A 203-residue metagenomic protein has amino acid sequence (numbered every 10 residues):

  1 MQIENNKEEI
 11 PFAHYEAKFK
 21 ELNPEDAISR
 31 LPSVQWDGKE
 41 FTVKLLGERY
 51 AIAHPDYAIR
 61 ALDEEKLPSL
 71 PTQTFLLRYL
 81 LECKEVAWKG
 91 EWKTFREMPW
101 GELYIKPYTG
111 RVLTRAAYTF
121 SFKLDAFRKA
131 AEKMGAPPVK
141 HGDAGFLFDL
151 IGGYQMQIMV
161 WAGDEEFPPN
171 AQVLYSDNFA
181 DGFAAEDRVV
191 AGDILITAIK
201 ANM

Functional and structural regions predicted by a protein language model:
M1-K18, G38, D56, E65 (+5 more regions): Charge-rich alpha-helical segments
M1-K39, T72, L80-M134: Short Lys/Arg-enriched alpha/beta "domain-start" segment
A27-H54, P137-A162: Amphipathic, interaction-prone secondary-structure segments
E48-T74, W161-E186: Intrinsically disordered, low-complexity regulatory segments enriched in Ser/Thr/Pro and charged residues
Y50, Y104-A116, H141-G142, A180-A184: Domain-length accessory/inserted modules outside core catalytic folds
L62, K66, A117, A144 (+1 more regions): Short, charged/polar micro-motifs that form catalytic or ligand-binding hotspots
E65-K89, S176-M203: Ampiphathic alpha-helical segments that act as solvent-exposed interaction surfaces
F122-D181: Conserved binding-pocket/active-site segment within a compact domain
